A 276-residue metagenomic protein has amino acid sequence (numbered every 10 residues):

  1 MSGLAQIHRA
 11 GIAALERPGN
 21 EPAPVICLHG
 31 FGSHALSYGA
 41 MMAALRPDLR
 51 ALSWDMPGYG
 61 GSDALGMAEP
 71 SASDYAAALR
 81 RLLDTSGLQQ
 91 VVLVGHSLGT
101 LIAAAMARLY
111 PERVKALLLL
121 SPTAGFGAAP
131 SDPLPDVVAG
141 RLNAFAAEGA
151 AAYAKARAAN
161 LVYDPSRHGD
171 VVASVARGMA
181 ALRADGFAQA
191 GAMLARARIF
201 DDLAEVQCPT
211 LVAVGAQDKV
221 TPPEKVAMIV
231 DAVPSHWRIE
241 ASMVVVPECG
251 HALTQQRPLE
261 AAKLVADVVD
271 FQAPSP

Functional and structural regions predicted by a protein language model:
G3-R17, L36, A40-R46, L52-V94 (+3 more regions): Active-site loop/oxyanion-hole signature of alpha/beta-hydrolase fold enzymes
L28-G30, V214: The conserved beta1-alpha1 loop
G30-H34, S97: Active-site glycine-rich loops that stabilize anionic/oxyanionic intermediates across multiple enzyme folds
A43, Q207-C249, E260: Conserved loop-alpha-helix segment in the C-terminal half of the alpha/beta-hydrolase fold that carries the catalytic
G95, G99, A103: Gly/Ala-rich beta-loop-alpha elbow adjacent to hydrolase catalytic centers
A104-L109, R113-A147: Flexible "cap/lid" loop of the alpha/beta hydrolase fold
A129-L134, A147-A204: Conserved alpha/beta-hydrolase catalytic His-Asp/Glu region
Q255-V269: Post-His helix in hydrolase/transferase enzymes
